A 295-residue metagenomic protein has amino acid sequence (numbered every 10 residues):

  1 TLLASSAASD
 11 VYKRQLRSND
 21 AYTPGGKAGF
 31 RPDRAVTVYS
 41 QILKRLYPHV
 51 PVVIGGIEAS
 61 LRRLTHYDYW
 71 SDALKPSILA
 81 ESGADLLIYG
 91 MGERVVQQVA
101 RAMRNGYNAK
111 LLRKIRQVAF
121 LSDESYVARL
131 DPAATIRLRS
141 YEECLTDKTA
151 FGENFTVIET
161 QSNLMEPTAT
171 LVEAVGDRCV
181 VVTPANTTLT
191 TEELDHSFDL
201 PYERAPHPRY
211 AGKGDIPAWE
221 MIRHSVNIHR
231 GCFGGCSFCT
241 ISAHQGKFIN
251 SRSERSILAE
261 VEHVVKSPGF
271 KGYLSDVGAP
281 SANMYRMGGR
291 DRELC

Functional and structural regions predicted by a protein language model:
T1-A8, Y12: Single conserved hydrophobic/aromatic residue that forms the stacking wall/gate of nucleotide- or nucleobase-binding
G29-S40, Y69-D72: Well-ordered, non-membrane alpha-helical segments in soluble/globular domains
Y39-Y47, V265: Surface-exposed amphipathic alpha-helices with a cationic face
Y47-I57, L61: Short beta-strand/loop segments at the ligand-binding rim of alpha/beta enzyme cores
D72-M91: Structural recognition of alpha->loop->beta junctions
M91-N105, T191-F198, E262: Two-component system phosphotransfer/interaction surface
A109-V172: Non-catalytic, alpha-helical, charged scaffold/linker segments that couple or flank catalytic or architectural cores
D147, E153-H196, L200-C295: Radical SAM [4Fe-4S] cluster-binding motif and immediate context
